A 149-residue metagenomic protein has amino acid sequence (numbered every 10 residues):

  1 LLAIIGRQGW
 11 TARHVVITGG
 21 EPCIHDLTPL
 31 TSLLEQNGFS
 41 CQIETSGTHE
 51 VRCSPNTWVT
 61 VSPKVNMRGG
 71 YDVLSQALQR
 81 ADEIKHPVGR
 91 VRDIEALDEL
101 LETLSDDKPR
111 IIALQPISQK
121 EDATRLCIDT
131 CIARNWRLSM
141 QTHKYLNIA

Functional and structural regions predicted by a protein language model:
L1-T57: Conserved Radical SAM active-site core
R7-W10, R92-A149: Auxiliary Fe-S-binding modules of radical SAM enzymes
T11-R13, N37-F39, T57, R80-D82 (+2 more regions): Short, well-ordered coil/turn segments that N-cap beta-strands
V15, C41-I43, V59-V61, I84-H86 (+2 more regions): Hydrophobic faces of well-ordered beta-strands that scaffold small-molecule active sites in alpha/beta enzyme cores
G20-P22, S46-T48, K64, P87-G89 (+2 more regions): Active-site beta-loop-alpha junctions enriched in small/polar residues
P29-L33, D72-A77, A96-L100, L126-T130: A short acidic, amphipathic alpha-helical/loop segment
E35, R52-P55, S75-A81, E99-P109: Short, conserved loop/helix-junction motifs that constitute active-site signature segments in enzyme catalytic cores
H49, P55-R80: Anionic-ligand binding region
